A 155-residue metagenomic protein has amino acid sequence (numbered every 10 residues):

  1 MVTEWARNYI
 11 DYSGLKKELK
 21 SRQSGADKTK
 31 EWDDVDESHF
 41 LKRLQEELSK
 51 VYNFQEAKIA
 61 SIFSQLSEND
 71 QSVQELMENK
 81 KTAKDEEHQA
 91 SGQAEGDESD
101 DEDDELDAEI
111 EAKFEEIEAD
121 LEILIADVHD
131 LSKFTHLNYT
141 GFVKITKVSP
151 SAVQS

Functional and structural regions predicted by a protein language model:
M1-S155: Activation on extended, non-transmembrane soluble regions of large proteins
